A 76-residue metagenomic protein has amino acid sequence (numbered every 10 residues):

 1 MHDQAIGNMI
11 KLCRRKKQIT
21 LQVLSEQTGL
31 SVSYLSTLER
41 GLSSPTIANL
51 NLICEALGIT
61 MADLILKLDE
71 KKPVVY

Functional and structural regions predicted by a protein language model:
M1-A5: A detector for short, charged/polar N-terminal pre-domain segments
N8-S25: Short basic helix-loop element that most often maps to the first helix and adjoining turn of HTH DNA-binding modules
I10, E39, I65: DNA major-groove recognition helix of helix-turn-helix
S31-S43: Recognition helix of helix-turn-helix/homeodomain-like DNA-binding domains that insert into the DNA major groove
A48-D63: DNA major-groove recognition helix of helix-turn-helix/homeodomain DNA-binding modules
L66-Y76: Short, charged recognition helix plus adjacent turn of helix-turn-helix-like nucleic-acid-binding domains
